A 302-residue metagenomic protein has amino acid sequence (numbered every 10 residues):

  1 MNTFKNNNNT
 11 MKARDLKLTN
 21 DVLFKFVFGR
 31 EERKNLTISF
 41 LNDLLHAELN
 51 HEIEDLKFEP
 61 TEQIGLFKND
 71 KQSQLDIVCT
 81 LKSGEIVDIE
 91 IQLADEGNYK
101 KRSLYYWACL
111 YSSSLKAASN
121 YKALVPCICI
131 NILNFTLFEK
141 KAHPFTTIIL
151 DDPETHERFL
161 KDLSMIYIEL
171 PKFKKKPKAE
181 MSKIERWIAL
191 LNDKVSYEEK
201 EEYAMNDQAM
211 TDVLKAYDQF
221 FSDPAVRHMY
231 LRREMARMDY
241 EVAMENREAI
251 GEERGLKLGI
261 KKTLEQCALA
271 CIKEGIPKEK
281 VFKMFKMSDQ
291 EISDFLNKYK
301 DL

Functional and structural regions predicted by a protein language model:
M1-P224, H228: Conserved single-residue anchors adjacent to enzymatic active/cofactor-binding motifs
N2-K12, V87-Q92, A189-L302: Short, charged alpha-helical interaction segments and adjacent helix-coil junctions
